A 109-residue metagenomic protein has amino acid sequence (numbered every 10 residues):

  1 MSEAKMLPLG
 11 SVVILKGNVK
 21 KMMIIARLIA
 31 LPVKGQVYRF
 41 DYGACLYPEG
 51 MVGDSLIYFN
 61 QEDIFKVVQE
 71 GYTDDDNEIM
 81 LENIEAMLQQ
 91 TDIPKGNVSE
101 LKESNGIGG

Functional and structural regions predicted by a protein language model:
K5-L7: Short, well-ordered loop/turn sites that connect or cap secondary structure elements
K20, F40-G43: A generic structural signal for short beta-strands and their flanking turns/coil linkers
K20-A30: Short beta-strand-centered aromatic/proline hotspots
L31-F40: Short, solvent-exposed secondary-structure boundary/capping segments
G43-G109: Intrinsically disordered, low-complexity, charged/polar segments
